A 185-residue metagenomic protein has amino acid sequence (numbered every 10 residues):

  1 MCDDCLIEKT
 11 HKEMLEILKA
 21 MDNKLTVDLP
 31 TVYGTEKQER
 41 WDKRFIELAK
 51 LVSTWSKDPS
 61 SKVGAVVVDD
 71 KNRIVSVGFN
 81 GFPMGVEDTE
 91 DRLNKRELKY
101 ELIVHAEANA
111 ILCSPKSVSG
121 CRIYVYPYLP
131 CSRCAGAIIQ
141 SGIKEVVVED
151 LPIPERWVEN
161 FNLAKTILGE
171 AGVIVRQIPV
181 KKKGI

Functional and structural regions predicted by a protein language model:
C2-I185: Zinc-dependent deaminase catalytic domain
